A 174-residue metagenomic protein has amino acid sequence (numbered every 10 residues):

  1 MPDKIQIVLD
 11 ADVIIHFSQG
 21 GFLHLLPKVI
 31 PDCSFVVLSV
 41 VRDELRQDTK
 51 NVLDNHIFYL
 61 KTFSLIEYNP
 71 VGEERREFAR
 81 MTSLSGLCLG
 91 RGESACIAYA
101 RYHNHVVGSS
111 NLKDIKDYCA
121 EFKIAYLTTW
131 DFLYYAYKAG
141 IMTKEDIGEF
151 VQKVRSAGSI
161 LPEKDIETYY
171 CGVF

Functional and structural regions predicted by a protein language model:
D3-L9, Q19-G72, D131: PIN/NYN-family metal-dependent endoribonuclease catalytic core
L9-D12, H16, S39, G108-N111: Short His-Asn-centered micro-motif
F17-L25, K116-F122: Short active-site loop/helix that positions an aromatic residue
P27, A139-F174: Long, charged alpha-helical interface segments
N51-V52, R80-S85, A139-D146: Short, surface-exposed amphipathic charged segments that create phosphate/polyanion-binding patches used for binding
L65-H103: Helix-adjacent hinge/juxtasegments
C96-W130: Acidic, metal-binding active-site segment of PIN/NYN-like and related structure-specific nucleases
T129-M142: Long, charge-dense
